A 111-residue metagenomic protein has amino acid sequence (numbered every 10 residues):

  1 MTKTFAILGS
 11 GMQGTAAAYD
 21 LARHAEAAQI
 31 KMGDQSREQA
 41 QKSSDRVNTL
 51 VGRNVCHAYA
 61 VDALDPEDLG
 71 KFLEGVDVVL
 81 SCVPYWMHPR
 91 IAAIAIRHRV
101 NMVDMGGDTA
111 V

Functional and structural regions predicted by a protein language model:
Q13-G14: Hydrophobic/small residue at the entry helix of a nucleotide-binding pocket
L21: Aromatic pocket-lining residues of Rossmann-like dinucleotide-binding sites
Q35-Q39: Helix N-cap at the beta1-alpha1 junction of Rossmann-like dinucleotide-binding domains, i.e., the first residues
T49-D65: Rossmann-fold cofactor-recognition segment
A60-V78, M87: Conserved Rossmann-fold cofactor-binding substructure of NAD(P)-dependent oxidoreductases
L73-C82, A95, M102-D104: N-terminal Rossmann-like NAD(P) cofactor-binding module of classical short-chain dehydrogenase/reductase
R97, M105-V111: Rossmann-fold NAD(P)-binding glycine/threonine-rich loop
